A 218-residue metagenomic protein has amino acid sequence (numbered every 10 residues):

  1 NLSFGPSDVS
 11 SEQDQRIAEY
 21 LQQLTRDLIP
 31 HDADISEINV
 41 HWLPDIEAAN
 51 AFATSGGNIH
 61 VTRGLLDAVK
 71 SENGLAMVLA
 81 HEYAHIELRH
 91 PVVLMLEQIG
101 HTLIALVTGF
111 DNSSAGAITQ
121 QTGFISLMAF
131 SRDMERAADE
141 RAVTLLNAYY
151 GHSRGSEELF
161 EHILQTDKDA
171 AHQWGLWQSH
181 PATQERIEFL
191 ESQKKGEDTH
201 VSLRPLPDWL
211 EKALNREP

Functional and structural regions predicted by a protein language model:
N1-P218: A Zn2+-metalloprotease active-site environment signal
